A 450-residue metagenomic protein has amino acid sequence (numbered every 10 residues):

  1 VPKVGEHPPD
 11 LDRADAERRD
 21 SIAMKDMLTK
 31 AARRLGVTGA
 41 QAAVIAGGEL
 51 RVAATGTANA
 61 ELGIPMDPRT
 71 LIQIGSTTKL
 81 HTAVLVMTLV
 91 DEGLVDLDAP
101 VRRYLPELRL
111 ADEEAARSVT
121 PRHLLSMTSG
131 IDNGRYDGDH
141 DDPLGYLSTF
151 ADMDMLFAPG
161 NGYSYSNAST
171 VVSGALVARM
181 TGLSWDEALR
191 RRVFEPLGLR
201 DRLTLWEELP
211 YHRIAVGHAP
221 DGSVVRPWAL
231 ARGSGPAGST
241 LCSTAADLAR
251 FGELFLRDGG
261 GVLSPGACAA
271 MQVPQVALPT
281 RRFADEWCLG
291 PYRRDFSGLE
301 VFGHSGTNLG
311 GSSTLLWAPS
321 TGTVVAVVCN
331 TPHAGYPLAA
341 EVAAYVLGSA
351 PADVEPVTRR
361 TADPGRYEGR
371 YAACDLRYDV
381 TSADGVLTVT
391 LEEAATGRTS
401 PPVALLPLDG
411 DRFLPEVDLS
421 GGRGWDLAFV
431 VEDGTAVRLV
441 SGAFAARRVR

Functional and structural regions predicted by a protein language model:
V1-G56, E61, R69, R179-L183 (+3 more regions): Catalytic loop of the DD-peptidase/beta-lactamase superfamily, centered on the K-T-G motif and neighboring
A23, K30-Q41, E61-L124, L156-A168 (+3 more regions): Short active-site loop at a secondary-structure junction that contains or immediately precedes the catalytic residue(s)
K25, P68, Q73-T77, L89-D132 (+5 more regions): Active-site helix/loop module of the DD-peptidase/beta-lactamase fold, centered on the serine-lysine SxxK catalytic
V44-L50, I131-D141: An acidic intrinsically disordered interaction segment
M87, A168-S173, P337-A339, V417: A general structural signal for short secondary-structure boundary/capping elements
R117, A168-S169, A267, D363: Short, conserved alpha-helical segments within structured domains
I131, T170, T331-H333: Solvent-exposed loop/turn segments at secondary-structure junctions within structured extracellular/periplasmic domains
Y136-E187, F194-G252, L256, Q272-Q275: Hydrophobic, helix-prone linear segments
